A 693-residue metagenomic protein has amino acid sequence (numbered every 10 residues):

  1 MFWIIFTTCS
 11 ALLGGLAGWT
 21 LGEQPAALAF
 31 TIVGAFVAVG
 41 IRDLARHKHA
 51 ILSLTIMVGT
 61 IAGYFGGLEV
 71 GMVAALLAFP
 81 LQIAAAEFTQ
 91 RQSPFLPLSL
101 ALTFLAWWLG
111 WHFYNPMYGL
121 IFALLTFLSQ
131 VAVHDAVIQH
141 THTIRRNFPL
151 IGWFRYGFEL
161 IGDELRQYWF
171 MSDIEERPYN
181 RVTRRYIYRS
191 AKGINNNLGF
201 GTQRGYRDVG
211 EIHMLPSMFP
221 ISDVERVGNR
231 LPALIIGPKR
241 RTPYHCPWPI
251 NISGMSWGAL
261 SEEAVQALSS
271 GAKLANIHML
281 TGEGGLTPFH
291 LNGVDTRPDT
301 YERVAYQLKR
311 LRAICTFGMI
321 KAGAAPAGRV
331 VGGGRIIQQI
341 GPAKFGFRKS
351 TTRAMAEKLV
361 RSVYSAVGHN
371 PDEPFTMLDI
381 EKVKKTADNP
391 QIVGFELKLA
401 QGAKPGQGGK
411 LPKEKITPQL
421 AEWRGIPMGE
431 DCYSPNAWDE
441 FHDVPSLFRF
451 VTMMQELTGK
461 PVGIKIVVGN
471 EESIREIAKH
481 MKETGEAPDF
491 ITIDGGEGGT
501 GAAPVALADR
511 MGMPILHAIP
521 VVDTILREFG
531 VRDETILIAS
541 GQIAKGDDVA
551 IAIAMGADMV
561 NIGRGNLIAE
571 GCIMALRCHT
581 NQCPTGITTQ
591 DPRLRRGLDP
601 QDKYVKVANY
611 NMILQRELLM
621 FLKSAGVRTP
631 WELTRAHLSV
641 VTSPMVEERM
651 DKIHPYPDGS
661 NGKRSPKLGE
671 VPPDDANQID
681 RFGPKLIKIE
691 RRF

Functional and structural regions predicted by a protein language model:
F2-Q90, P94-F113, T126: Alpha-helical transmembrane segments and immediately adjacent membrane-interfacial amphipathic helices
E87-A403, P412, R635-F693: Conserved, well-structured core domains of diverse proteins
L109, Y433-R595: Glycine-rich phosphate/ribose-binding loops and adjacent secondary-structure elements that form binding surfaces
G285-N292, V467-S473, G496, I536-D547 (+1 more regions): A glycine-rich phosphate-binding loop feature that marks nucleotide/adenosyl-phosphate handling sites
R297-P298, I337, G341, Y364 (+3 more regions): Glycine-rich tight-turn/loop motif centered on a GG-T
G341, F347-I392, M513-P514, T524 (+5 more regions): Phosphate/diphosphate-binding loops
G346, V383-L397, Q401-Y433, A437 (+3 more regions): Hydrophobic, small-residue-rich alpha-helical packing segments that form membrane-like cores
G571-A636, V641: Active-site or pore-adjacent capping/gating segments
